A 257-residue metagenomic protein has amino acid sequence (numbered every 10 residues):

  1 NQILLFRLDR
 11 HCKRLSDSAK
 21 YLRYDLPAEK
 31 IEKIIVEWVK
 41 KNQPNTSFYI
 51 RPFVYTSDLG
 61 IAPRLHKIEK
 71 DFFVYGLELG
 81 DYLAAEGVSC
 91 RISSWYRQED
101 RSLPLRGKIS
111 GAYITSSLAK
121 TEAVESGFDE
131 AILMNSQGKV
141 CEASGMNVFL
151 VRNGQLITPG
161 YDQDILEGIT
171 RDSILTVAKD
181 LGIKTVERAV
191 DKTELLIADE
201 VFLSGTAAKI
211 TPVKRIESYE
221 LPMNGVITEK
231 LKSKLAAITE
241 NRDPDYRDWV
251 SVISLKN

Functional and structural regions predicted by a protein language model:
N1-E37, G60-N257: Helix-start/capping segments and mature chain N-termini
E32-G60: Short, acidic/charged, Gly/Pro-enriched secondary-structure junctions
